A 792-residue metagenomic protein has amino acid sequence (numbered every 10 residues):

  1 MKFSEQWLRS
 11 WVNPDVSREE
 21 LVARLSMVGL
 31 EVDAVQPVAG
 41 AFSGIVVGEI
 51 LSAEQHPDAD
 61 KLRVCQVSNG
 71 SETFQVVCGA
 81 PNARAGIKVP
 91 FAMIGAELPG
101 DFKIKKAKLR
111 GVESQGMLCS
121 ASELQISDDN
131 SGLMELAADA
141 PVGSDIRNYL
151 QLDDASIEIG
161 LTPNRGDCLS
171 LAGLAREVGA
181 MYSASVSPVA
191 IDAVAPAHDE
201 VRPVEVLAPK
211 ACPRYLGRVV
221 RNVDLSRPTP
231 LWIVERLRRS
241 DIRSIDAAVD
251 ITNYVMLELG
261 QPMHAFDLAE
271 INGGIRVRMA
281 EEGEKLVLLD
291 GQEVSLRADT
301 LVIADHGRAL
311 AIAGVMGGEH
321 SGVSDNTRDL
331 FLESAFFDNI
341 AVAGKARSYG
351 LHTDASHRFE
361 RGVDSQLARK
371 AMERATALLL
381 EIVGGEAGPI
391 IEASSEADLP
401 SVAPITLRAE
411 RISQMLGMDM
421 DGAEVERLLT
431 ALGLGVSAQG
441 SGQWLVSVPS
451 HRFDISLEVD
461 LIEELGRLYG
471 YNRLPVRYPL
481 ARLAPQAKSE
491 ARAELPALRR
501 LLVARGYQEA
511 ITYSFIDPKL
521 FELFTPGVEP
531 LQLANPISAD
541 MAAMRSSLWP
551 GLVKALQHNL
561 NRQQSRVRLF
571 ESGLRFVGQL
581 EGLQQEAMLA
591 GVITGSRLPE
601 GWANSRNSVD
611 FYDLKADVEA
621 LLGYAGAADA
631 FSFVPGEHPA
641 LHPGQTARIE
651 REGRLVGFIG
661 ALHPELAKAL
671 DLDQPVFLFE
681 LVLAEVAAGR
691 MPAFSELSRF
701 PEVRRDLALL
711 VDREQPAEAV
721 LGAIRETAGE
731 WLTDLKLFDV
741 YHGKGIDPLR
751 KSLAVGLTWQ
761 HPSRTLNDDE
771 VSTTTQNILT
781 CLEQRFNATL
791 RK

Functional and structural regions predicted by a protein language model:
M1-H198, F331, G350, D354 (+3 more regions): Phosphate-backbone binding interfaces of nucleic-acid-interacting proteins
K2, E20, M27, A431-L434 (+4 more regions): A carboxyl-terminal module marker
F3-L8, D154-T162, P213-R221, D354-R361 (+8 more regions): Short, hydrophobic beta-strand segments
S4-E5, A23, V28, R63 (+2 more regions): Glycine/proline-enriched, intrinsically flexible loops and inter-domain linkers
E49-V77, V234-E235, D246, T252-H320: Conserved mixed alpha/beta core segments that line enzyme active sites in large multi-domain catalysts
R110-E123, N130-E135, I146-N148, A155 (+3 more regions): Mobile "lid/hinge" segments at catalytic clefts and subdomain interfaces of large enzymes
Y182-L207, V383-I412, D419: Terminal amphipathic helices with adjacent charged low-complexity linkers/tails
I405-R566, R705, T758-Q760, E770-K792: Extended, well-folded interaction surfaces typified by the phenylalanyl-tRNA synthetase beta subunit core
